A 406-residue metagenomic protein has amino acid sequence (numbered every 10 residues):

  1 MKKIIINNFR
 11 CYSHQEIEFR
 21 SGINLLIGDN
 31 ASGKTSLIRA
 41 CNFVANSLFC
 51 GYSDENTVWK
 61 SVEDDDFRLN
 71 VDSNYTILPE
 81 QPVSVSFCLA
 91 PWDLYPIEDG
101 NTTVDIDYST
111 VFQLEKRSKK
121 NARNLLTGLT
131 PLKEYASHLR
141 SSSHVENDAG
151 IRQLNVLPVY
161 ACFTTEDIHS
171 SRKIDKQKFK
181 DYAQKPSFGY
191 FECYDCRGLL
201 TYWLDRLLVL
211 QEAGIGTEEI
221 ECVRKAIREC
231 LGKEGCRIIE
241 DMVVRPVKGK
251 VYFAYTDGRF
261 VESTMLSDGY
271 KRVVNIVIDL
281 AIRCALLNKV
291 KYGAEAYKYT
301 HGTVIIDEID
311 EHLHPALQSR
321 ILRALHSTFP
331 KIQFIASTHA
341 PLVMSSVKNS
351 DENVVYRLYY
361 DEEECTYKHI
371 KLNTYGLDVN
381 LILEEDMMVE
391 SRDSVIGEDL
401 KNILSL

Functional and structural regions predicted by a protein language model:
M1-D195, G232: P-loop NTPase switch/coupling surface
M1-W59, K248-D393: Switch/communication elements of ASCE P-loop NTPase nucleotide-binding domains
A40, S86, C162, C222-K233 (+2 more regions): Amphipathic alpha-helical segments that form well-ordered structural scaffolds and often line/cohere around active
T76-V85, R245-K250, S350-N353: A short, compositionally biased
A161-T164, R237-V244, Y252, A336 (+1 more regions): A structural signal for short, well-ordered beta-strand segments and their strand-loop junctions that often border
H169, S187-Y299: Extended helical coiled-coil dimerization/tether regions that scaffold and oligomerize large DNA-maintenance assemblies
S394-E398: Long, repeat-rich segments with strong aromatic
D399-L406: Conserved helicase/translocase motor-coupling segment
